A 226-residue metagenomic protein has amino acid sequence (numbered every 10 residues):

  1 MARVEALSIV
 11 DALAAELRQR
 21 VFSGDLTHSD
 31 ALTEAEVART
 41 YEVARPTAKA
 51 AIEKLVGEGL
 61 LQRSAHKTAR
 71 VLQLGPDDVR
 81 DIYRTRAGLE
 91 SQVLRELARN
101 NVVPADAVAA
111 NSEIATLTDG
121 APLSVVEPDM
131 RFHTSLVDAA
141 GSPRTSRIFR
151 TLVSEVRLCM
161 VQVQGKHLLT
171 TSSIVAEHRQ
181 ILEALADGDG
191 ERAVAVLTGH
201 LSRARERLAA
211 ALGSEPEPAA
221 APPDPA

Functional and structural regions predicted by a protein language model:
M1-V102, A209-A226: Short linear motifs at protein or domain termini
L7-D11, Y83-A87, N101, V108 (+4 more regions): Alpha-helix N-cap/helix-start motif at coil-to-helix transitions, marked by capping-box chemistry
R20, G24, L152, V156-C159 (+3 more regions): A short secondary-structure junction motif
G57, L61-Q62, R150-E155, T170-S172: Mobile beta-alpha loop/short-helix "lid" or hinge segments that flank ligand
P76-V79, L94, A98-R99, T116-G120 (+3 more regions): A ubiquitous short alpha-helical element
R84-L89, P128, T151, H200-R203 (+1 more regions): Short, solvent-exposed amphipathic helices
P104-Q162, V175-A184, R192-S202: Conserved amphipathic alpha-helical segments that form helical-bundle/coiled-coil interaction surfaces
H167-A226: C-terminal regulatory/effector modules of DNA-binding transcriptional regulators
